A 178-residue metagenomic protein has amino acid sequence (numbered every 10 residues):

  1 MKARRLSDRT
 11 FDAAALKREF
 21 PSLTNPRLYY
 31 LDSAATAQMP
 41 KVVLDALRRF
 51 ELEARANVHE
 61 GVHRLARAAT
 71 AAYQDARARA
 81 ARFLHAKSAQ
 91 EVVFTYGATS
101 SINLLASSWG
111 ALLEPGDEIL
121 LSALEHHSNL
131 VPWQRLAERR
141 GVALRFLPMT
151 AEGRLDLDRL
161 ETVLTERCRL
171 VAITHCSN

Functional and structural regions predicted by a protein language model:
M1-N178: Pyridoxal 5′-phosphate
